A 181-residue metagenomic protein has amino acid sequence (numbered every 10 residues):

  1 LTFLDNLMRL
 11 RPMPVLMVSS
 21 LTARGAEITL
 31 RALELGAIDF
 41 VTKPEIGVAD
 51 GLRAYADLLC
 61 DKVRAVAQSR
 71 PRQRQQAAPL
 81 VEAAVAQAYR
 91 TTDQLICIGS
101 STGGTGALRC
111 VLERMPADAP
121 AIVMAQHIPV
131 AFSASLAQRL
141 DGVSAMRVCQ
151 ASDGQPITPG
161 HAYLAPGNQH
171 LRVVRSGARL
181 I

Functional and structural regions predicted by a protein language model:
L1-I181: Conserved acid/base catalytic micro-environments in cytosolic active-site loops
